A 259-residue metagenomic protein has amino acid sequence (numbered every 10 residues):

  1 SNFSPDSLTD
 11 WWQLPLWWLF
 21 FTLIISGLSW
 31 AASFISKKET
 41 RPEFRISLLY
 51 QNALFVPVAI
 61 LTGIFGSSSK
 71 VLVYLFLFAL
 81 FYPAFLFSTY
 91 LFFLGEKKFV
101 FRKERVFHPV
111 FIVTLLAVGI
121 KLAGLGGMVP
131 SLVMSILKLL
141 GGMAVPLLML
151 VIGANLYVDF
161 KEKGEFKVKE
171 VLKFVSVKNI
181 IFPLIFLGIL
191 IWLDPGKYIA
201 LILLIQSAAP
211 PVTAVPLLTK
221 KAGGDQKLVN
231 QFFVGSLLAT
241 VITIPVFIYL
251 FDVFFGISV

Functional and structural regions predicted by a protein language model:
S1-V259: Alpha-helical transmembrane segments of multi-pass small-molecule/ion transporters
